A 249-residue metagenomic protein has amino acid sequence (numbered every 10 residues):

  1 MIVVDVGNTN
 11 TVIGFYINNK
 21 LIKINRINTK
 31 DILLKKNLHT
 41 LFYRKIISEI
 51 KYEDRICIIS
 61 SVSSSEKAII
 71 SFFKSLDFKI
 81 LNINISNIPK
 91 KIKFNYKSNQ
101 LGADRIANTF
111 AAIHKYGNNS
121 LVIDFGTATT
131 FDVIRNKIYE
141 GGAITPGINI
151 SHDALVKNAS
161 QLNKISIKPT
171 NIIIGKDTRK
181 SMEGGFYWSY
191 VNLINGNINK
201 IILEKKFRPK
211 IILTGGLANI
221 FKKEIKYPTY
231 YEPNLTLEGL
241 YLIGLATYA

Functional and structural regions predicted by a protein language model:
M1-I88: N-terminal glycine/serine-rich phosphate-binding loop of ATP-dependent small-molecule kinases, especially carbohydrate
M1-K23, A112, Y116-I138, L155 (+1 more regions): Gly/Thr-rich phosphate-binding beta-strand-loop-beta motif of the actin/hexokinase/Hsp70
K30, L34, H114-G117, E140-M182 (+2 more regions): Glycine-rich phosphate-binding loop plus the immediately following alpha-helix
S48-E53, K115-N118, I201-F207: Glycine-rich phosphate-binding loop signature in dinucleotide/nucleotide-binding domains
E49-L101, K137-I148, R179-Y187, V191 (+2 more regions): Short beta-strand-loop/turn "lid" adjacent to the catalytic site in phosphate-handling enzymes
K90-S120, L237-A249: Conserved phosphate-binding catalytic cores of ATP/NTP-utilizing and phosphoryl-transfer enzymes
Y190-E204: A short, acidic, amphipathic alpha-helical segment used as a generic capping/interface helix at domain edges
F207-A249: Long hydrophobic alpha-helical segments typical of transmembrane helices together with their membrane-interfacial
